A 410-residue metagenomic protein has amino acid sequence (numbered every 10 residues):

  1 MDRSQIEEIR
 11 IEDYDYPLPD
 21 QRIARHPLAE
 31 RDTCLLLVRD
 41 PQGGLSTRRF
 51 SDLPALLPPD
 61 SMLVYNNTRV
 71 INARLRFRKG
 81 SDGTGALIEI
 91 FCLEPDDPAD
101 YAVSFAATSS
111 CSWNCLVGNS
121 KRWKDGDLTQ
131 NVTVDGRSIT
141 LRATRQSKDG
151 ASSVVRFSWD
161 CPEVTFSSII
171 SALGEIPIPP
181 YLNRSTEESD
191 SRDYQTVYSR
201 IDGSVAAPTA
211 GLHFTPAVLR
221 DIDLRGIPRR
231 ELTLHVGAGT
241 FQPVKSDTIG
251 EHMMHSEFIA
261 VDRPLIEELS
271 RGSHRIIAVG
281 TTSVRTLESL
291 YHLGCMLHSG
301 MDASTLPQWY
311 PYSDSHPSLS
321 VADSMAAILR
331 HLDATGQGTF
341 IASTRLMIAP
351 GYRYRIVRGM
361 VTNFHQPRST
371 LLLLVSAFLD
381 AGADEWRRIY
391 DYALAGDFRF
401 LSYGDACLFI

Functional and structural regions predicted by a protein language model:
M1-I410: Surface-exposed, charge/polar-rich loops and edge strands
